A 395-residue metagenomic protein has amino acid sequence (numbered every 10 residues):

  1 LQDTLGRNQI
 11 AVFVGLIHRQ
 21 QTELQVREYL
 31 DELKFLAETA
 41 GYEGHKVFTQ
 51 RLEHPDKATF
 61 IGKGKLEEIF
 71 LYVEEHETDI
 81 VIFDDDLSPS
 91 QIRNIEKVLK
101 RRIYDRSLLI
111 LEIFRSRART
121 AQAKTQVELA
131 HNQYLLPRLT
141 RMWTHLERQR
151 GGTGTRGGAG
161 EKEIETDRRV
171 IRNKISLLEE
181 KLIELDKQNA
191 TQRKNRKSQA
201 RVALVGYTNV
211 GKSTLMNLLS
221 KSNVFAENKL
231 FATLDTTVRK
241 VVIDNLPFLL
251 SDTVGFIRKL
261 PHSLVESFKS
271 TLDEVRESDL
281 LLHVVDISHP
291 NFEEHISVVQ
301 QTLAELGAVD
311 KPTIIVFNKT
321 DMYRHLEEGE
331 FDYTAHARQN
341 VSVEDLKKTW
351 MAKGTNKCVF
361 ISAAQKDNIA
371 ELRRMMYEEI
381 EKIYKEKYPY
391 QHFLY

Functional and structural regions predicted by a protein language model:
L1-F13, K34, Q133, P137-V210 (+3 more regions): C-terminal-of-GTPase-core extension/linker across diverse P-loop GTPases
L1-I110: N-terminal accessory targeting/assembly segments
Q2, R27-D31, H54-L71, D235 (+2 more regions): Switch II of P-loop NTPase G domains
L5-G6, V73-E75, K240-D244, L249 (+4 more regions): Conserved catalytic network of the ASCE P-loop NTPase/AAA+ motor domain
Q20, D56, D86, R276-S297 (+2 more regions): Conserved Switch II/interswitch segment of TRAFAC-class P-loop GTPases
Q21-L24, D56-T59, P89-N94, L111-F114 (+4 more regions): Switch/connector loops and helix/strand junctions flanking conserved nucleotide-binding motifs in nucleotide-processing
L108-V127: Short alpha-helix plus adjacent loop in nuclease-associated cores
K194-K197, L218-F248, I257, H262-S270 (+2 more regions): Switch I (effector-binding) loop of TRAFAC-class P-loop GTPase G-domains
